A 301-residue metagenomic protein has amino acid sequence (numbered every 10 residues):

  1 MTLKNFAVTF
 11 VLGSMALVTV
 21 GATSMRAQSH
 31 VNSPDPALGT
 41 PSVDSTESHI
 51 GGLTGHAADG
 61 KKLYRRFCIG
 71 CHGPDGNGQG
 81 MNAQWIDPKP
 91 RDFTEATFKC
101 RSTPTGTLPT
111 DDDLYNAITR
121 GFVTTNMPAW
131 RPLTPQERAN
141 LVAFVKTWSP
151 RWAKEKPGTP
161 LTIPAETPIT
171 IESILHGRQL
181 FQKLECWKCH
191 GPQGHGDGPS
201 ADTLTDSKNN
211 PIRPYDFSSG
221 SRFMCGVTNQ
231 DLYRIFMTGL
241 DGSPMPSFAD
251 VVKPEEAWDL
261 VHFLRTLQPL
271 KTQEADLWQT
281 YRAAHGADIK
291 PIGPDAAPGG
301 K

Functional and structural regions predicted by a protein language model:
M1-A7: N-terminal secretory signal peptides that target proteins for export/translocation
T9-T19: Bacterial N-terminal signal peptides
T19-S33: Signal peptide processing junction and immediate N-terminal pro/mature segment of secreted/exported proteins
H30-L63, W152-Q182, K271-T280, K290-G300: Electrostatic cytochrome c docking/interface patches
T54-G73, I169-H195, D202-K208, L260: Sequence/structural segment immediately N-terminal to covalent heme-attachment motifs in c-type and related
N77-G78, H195-G196, P254: Short, non-ligating residues that shape and space the ligands of small metal-coordination modules and catalytic
Q84-R131, R138-V145, T203-T266: Extracytoplasmic electron-transfer domains, predominantly the class I c-type cytochrome c fold
W130-R178, P192, F263: Extended surface/linker regions that mediate inter-domain or inter-protein docking in multi-component redox
